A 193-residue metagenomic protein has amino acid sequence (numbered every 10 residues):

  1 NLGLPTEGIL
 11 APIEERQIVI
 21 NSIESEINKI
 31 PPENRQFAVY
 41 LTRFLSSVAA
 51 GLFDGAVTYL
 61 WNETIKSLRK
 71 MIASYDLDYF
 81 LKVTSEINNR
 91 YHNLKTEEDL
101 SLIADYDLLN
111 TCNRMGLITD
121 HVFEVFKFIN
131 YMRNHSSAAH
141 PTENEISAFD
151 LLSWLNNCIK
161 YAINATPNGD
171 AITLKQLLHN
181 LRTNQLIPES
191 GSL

Functional and structural regions predicted by a protein language model:
N1-R114, H121-F128, N164-S190: Amphipathic alpha-helical interface elements
N113-T173: Charge-enriched, short contiguous segments at helix-coil
